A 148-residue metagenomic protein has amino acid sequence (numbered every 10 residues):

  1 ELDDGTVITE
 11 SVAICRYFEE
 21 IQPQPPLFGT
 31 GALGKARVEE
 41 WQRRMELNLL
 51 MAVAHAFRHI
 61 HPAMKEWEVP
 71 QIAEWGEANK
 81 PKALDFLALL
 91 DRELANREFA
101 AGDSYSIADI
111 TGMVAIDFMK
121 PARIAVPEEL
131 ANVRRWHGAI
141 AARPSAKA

Functional and structural regions predicted by a protein language model:
E1-E77, P81, D91, E98: GST-like domain detector, emphasizing the conserved glutathione-binding G-site in the N-terminal thioredoxin-like
V38, L90, D109, I140-A146: Residue-level signal for nonpolar/aromatic packing positions in well-ordered secondary structure
V53, A100-I124, R134, A139-I140: GST superfamily/GST-like fold recognition
H61-K65, M119-P127: Short helix-capping/linker segments at secondary-structure and domain boundaries
N79-F86, W136: Alpha-helical packing segments of well-folded alpha/beta enzyme cores
R92-D103, P144-A148: Surface-exposed helix-capping loop/turn segments at secondary-structure junctions
E129-K147: C-terminal end-helix/capping segment
